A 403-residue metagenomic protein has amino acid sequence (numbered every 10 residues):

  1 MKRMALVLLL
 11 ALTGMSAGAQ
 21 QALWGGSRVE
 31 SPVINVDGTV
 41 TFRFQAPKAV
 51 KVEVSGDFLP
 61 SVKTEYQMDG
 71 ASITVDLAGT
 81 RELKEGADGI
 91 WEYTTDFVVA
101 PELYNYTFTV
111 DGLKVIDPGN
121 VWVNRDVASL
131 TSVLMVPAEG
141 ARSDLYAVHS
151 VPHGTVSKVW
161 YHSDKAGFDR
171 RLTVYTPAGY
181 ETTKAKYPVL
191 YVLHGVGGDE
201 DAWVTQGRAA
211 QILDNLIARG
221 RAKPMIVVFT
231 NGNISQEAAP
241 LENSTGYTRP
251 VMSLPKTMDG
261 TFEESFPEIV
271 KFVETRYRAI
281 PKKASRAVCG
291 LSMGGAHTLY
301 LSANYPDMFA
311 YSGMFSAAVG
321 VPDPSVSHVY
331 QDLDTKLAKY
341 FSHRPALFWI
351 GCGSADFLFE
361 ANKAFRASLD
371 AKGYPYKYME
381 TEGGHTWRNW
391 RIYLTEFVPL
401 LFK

Functional and structural regions predicted by a protein language model:
M1-M4: Positively charged n-region of N-terminal signal peptides that target proteins for export
L6-V7, P47: General helical structural elements
V7-L10, T39: Small-residue packing motifs within transmembrane alpha-helices
L10-G18: Hydrophobic h-region of N-terminal signal peptides that target proteins for export in Gram-negative bacteria
Q20-A22, R28, I34-K403: Non-catalytic cap/lid and distal C-terminal segments of serine-dependent acyl enzymes
